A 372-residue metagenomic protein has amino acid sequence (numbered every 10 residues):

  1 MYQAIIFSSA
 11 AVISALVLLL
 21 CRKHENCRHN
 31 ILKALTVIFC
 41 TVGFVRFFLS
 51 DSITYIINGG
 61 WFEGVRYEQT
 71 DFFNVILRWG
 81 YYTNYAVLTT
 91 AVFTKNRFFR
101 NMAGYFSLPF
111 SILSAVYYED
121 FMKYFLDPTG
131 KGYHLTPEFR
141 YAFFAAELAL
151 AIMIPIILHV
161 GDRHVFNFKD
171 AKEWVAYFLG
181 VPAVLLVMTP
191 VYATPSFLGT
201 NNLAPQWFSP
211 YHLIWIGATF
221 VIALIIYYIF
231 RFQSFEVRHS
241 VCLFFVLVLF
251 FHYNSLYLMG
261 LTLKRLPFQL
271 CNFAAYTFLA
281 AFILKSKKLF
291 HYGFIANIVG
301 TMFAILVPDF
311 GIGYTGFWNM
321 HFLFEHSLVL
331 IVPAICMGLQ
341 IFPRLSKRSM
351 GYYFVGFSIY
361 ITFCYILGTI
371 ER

Functional and structural regions predicted by a protein language model:
M1, E63-W79, K131-A145, A204-I214 (+2 more regions): Short aromatic-rich membrane-water interface segments that cap or initiate transmembrane helices in multi-pass membrane
I6-L18, L77-A91, A142-V160, I214-Y227 (+2 more regions): Hydrophobic cores of alpha-helical transmembrane segments in multi-pass inner/ER membrane proteins, independent
L20-L35, A91-A103, G161-K172, I229-V241 (+2 more regions): Membrane-interface helix-boundary motifs at transmembrane edges
L35-F72, S234-L279: A glycine-rich, hydrophobic loop/mini-helix early in the fold
C40-F48, F106-D120, V181-P190, L247-Y257 (+2 more regions): Aromatic-anchored segments of alpha-helical transmembrane domains
Y118-T200, I341-R372: C-terminal membrane-adjacent module
F121, H134, Y257-R265, L284-K288 (+1 more regions): Membrane-interface helix caps and helix-loop-helix hairpins in membrane proteins
F310-V355: A contiguous pocket-lining binding segment that forms or flanks enzyme active sites
